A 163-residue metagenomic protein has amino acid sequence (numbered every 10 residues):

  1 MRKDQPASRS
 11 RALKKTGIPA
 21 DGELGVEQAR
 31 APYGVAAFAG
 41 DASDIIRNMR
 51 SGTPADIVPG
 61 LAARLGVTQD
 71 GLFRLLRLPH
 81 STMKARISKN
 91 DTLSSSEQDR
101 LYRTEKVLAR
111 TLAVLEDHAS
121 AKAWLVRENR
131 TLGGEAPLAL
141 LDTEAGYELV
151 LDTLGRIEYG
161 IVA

Functional and structural regions predicted by a protein language model:
M1-A163: Non-transmembrane "mature" sequence context
